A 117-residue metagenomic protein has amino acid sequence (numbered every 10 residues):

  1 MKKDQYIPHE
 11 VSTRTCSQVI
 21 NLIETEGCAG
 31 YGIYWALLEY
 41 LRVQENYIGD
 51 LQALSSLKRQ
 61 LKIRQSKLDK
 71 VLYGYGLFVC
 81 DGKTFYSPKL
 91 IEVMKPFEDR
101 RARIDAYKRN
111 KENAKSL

Functional and structural regions predicted by a protein language model:
M1-K111: Detector for short helical micro-motifs
K111-L117: Charged, low-complexity alpha-helical linker segments
